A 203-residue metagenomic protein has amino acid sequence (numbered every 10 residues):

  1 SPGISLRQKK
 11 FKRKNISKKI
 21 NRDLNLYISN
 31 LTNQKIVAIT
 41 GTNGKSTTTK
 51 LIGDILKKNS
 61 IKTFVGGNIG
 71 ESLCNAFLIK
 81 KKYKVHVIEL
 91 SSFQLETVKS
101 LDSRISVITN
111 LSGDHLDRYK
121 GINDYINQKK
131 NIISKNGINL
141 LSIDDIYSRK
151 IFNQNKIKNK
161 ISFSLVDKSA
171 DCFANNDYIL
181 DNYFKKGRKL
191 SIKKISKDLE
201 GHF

Functional and structural regions predicted by a protein language model:
S1-N21, T32-Q34, K58-K62, I79-Y83 (+1 more regions): Acidic, Mg2+-coordinating active-site environments of NTP-dependent enzymes
I4-R7, Y27, S72, F93-Q94: Active-site beta-alpha loop architecture of Rossmann-like, nucleotide-cofactor-dependent enzymes
L24-G70: Walker A (P-loop) phosphate-binding motif
S46, E89, T109: Conserved G/P- and acidic residue-centered "switch" motifs that form tight phosphate/ATP-binding loops in soluble
G67, I88, L141: Active-site flanking residues adjacent to catalytic metal/cofactor-binding acidic residues
V85-F93: Switch II (G3) loop of P-loop NTPases
F93-L101: Conserved helix/coil segment N-terminal to the catalytic DExD/H
